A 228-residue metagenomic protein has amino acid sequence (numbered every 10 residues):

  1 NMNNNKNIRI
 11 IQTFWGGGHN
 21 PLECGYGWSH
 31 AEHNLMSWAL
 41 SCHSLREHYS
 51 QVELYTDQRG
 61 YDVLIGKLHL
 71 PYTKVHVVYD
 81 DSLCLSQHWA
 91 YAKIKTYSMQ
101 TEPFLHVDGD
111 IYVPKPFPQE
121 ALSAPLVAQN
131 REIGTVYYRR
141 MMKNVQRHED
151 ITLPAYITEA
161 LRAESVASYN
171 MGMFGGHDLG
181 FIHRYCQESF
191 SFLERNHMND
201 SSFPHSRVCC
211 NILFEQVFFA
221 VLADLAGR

Functional and structural regions predicted by a protein language model:
M2-D81: N-terminal anchoring/stem segment of glycosyltransferases
W15-G18, R59-D62, D81-L83, I111-P114 (+3 more regions): Short, solvent-exposed loop/turn segments at secondary-structure junctions
E32-L35, L40-S41, Y79-V107: A conserved donor-nucleotide-binding helix/loop in the catalytic core of Leloir-type glycosyltransferases
Q51-Q58, P103-D108, L126-A128: Short, hydrophobic beta-strand segments that form beta-sheet elements in well-ordered domains
K67-D81, P103-L105, E120-Q129: Active-site regions of enzymes building and remodeling cell-envelope glycoconjugates
V113-H148: Conserved donor-nucleotide/metal-binding helix-loop-beta segment in metal-dependent transferases, i.e., the alpha-helix
D150-E164: Short, flexible, basic/aromatic active-site loop/helix in glycosyltransferases
L161-R228: Catalytic core and acceptor-binding pocket of nucleotide-sugar-dependent glycosyltransferases
